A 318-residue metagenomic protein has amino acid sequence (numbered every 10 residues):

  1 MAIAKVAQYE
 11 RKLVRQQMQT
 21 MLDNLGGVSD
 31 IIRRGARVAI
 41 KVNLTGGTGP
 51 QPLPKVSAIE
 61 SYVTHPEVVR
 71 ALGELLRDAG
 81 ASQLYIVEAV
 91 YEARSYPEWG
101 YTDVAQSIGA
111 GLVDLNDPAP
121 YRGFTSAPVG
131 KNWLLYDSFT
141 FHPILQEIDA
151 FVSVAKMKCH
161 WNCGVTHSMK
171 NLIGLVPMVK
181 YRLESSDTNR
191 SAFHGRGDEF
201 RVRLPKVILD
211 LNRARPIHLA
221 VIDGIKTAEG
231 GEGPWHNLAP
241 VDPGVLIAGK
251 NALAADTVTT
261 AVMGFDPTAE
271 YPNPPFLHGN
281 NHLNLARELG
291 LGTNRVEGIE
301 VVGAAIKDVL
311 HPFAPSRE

Functional and structural regions predicted by a protein language model:
M1-E318: N-terminal and secondary-structure boundary signal
